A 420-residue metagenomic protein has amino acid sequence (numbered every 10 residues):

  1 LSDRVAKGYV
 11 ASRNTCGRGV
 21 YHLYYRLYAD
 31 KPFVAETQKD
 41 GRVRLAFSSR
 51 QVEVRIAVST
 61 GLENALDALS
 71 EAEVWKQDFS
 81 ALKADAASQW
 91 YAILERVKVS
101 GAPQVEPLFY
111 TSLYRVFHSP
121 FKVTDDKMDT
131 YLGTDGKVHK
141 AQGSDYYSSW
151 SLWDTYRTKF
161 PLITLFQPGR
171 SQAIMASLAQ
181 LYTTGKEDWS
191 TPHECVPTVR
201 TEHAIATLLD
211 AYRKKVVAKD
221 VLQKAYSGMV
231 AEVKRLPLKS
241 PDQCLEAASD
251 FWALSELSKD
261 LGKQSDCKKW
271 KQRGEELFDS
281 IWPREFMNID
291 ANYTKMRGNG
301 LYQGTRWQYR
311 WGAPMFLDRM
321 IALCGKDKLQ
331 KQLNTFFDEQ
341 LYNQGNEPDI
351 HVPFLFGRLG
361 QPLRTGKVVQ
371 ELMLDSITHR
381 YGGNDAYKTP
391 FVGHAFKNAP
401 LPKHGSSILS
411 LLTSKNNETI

Functional and structural regions predicted by a protein language model:
L1-V52, G61, R170, A176-R284: Active-site cavity-forming subdomains of large catalytic enzyme subunits
L1-Y147: Beta-sandwich/jelly-roll carbohydrate-recognition scaffolds of carbohydrate-active enzymes
K7, Y24-R26, L66-K76, S80-E95 (+9 more regions): Generic detector of well-ordered alpha-helical segments enriched in charged/polar residues, highlighting helical
G17, V43-R50, A102-E106, S151-L152 (+4 more regions): A general structural signal for short secondary-structure junctions and capping/turn motifs
V97-T155, K159-M229: N-terminal core-entry segment
Q142-F160, L165-Q167, I205, A211 (+3 more regions): Active-site core of glycosidic bond-cleaving carbohydrate-active enzymes
